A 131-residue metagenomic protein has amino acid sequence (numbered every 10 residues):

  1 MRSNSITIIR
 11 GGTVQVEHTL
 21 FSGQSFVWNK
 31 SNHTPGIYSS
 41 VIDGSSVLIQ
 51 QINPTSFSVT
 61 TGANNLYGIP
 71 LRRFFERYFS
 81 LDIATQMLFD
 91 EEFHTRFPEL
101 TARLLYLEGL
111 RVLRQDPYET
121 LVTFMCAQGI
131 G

Functional and structural regions predicted by a protein language model:
M1-G131: HhH-family (HhH-GPD) DNA N-glycosylase catalytic core used in base-excision repair
